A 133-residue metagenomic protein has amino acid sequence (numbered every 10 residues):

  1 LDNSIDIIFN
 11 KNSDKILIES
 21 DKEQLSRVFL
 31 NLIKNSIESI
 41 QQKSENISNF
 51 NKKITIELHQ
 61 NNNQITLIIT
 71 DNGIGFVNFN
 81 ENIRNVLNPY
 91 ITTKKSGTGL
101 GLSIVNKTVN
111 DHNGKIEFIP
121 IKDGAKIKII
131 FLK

Functional and structural regions predicted by a protein language model:
D6-I16: Conserved catalytic submotifs in the C-terminal HATPase_c
L17-S20, T93: Conserved micro-motifs of the catalytic ATP-binding
L25-S26: A residue-level detector for a conserved hydrophobic packing site within the catalytic ATP-binding domain
S36-N62: ATP-lid-like helix-loop hinge signature
F76-P89: Short conserved segment of the HATPase_c
G101, V105: Short alpha-helical Gxxx[C/S/T] motif in the catalytic ATP-binding
V109-N110: Detector for a conserved hydrophobic position within an alpha-helical segment of the HATPase_c
